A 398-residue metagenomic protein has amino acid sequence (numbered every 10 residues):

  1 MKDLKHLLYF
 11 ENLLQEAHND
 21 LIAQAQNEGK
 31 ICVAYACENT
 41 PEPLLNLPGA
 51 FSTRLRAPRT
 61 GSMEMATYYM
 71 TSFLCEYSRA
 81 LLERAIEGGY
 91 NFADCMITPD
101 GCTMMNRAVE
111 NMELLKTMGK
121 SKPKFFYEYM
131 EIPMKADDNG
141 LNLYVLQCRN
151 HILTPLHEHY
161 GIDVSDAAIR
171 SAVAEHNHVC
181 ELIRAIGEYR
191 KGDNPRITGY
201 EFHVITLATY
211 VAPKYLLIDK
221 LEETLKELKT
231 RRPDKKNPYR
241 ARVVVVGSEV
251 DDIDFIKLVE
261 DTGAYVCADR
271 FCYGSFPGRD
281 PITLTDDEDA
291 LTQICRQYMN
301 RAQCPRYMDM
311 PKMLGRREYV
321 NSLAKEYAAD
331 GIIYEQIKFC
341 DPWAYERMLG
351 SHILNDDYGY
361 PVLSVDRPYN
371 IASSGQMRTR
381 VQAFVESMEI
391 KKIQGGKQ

Functional and structural regions predicted by a protein language model:
M1-I31, V145, I152-P281, D309 (+1 more regions): A charged, amphipathic alpha-helical module
K2-L4, M348-Q398: Peripheral docking tails and interdomain loops at the edges of cofactor- or intermediate-handling domains
N27, E38-N39, P43-R56, G247-K312 (+1 more regions): Redox- and metal-dependent alpha/beta enzyme cores, enriched for Fe-S-associated oxidoreductases and cofactor-handling
A34-G89, A93-D94, D100-C102, A108-V109: An N-terminal, globular interaction/scaffold subdomain
A80-P155: Acidic/His-rich segments in extracytoplasmic proteins that coordinate ligands and/or metal ions
A85, P311-A328, E346-L349: A short, acidic, amphipathic alpha-helical segment used as a generic capping/interface helix at domain edges
M104-A108, C340-E346: Glycine/threonine-rich flexible loop motifs
